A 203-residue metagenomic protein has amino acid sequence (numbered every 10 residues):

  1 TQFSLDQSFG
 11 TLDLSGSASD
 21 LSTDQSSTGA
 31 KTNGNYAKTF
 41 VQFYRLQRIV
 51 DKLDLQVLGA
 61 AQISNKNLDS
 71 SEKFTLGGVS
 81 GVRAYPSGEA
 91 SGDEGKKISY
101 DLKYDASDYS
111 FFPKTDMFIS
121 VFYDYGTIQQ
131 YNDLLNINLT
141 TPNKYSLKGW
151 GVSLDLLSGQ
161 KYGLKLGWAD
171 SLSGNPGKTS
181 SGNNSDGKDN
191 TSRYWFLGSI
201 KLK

Functional and structural regions predicted by a protein language model:
T1-Q2, R48-L55, S107-F118, K161 (+1 more regions): Short loop/turn motifs that connect adjacent beta-strands in outer-membrane beta-barrel proteins
T1-S70: Transmembrane beta-strand segments of outer-membrane beta-barrel domains in Gram-negative and organellar OMPs
F3-T11, V57-I63, Y100-L102, M117-T127 (+2 more regions): Transmembrane beta-barrel strands of outer-membrane/channel proteins
L21-T32, R83-G88, L135-T141, N175-D186: Extracellular loop and loop/strand-boundary signature of outer-membrane beta-barrel proteins
Y36-F40, G95-S99, L147-G151, T191-R193: Transmembrane beta-barrel architecture of outer-membrane proteins
Q42-R45, L58, P86-S87, S99-D101 (+2 more regions): Outer-membrane beta-barrel architecture
R45-Q47, L102-A106, L156-S158, D170 (+1 more regions): Residue-level signature of outer-membrane beta-barrel architecture
K188-K203: Outer-membrane beta-barrel "beta-signal"
